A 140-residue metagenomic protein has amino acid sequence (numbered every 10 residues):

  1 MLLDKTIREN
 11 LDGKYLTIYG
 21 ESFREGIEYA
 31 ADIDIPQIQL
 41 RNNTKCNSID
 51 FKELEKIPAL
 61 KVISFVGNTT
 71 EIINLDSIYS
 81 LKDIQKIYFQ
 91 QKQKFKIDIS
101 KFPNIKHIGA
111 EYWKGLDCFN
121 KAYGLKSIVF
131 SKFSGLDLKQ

Functional and structural regions predicted by a protein language model:
L2-E28, D34-E55, A59-I97, K101-Q140: Concave beta-strand-loop units of leucine-rich repeat
